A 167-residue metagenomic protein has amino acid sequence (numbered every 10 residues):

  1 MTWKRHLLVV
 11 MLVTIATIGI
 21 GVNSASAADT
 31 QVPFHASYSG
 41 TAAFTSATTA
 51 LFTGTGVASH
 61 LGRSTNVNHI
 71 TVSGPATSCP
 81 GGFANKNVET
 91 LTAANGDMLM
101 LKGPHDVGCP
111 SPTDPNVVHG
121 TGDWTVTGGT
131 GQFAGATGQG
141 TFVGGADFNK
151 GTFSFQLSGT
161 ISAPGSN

Functional and structural regions predicted by a protein language model:
M1-V10: Bacterial N-terminal signal peptides that target proteins for export
V10-G19: Bacterial N-terminal signal peptides
S26-N167: Beta-strand-enriched cores of mature, soluble protein domains
